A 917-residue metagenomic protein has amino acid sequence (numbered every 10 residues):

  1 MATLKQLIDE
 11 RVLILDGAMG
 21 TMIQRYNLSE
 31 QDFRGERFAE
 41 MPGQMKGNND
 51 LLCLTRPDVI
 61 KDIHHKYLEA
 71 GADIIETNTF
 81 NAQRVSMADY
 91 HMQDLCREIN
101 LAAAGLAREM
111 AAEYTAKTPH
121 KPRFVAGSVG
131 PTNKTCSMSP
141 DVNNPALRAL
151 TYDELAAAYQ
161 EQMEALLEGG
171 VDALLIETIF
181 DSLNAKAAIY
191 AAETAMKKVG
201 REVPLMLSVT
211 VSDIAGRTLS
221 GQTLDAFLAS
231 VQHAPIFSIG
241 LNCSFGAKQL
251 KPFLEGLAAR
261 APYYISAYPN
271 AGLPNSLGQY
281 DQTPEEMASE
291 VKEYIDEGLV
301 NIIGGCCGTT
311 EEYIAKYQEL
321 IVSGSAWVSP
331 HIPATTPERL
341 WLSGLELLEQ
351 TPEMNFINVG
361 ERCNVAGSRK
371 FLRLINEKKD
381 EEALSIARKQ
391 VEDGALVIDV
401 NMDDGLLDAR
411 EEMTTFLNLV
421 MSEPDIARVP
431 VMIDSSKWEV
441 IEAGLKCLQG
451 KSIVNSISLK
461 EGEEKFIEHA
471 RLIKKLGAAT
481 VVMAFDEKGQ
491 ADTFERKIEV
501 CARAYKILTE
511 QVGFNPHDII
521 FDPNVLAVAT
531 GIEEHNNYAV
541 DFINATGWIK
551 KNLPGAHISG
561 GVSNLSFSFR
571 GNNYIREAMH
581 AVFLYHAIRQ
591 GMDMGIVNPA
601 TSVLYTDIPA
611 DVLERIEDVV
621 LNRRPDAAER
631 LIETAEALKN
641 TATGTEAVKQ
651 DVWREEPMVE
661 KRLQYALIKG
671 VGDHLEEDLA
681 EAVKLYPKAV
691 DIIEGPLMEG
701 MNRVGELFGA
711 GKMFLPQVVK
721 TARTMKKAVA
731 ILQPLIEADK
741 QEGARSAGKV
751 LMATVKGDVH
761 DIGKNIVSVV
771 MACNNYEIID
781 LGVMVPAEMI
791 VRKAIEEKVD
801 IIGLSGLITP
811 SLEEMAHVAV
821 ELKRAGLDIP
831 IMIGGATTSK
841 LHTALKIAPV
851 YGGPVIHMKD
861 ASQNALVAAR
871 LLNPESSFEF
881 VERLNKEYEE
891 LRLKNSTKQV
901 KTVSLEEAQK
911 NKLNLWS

Functional and structural regions predicted by a protein language model:
M1-S917: Domain-level signal for soluble alpha/beta catalytic cores
